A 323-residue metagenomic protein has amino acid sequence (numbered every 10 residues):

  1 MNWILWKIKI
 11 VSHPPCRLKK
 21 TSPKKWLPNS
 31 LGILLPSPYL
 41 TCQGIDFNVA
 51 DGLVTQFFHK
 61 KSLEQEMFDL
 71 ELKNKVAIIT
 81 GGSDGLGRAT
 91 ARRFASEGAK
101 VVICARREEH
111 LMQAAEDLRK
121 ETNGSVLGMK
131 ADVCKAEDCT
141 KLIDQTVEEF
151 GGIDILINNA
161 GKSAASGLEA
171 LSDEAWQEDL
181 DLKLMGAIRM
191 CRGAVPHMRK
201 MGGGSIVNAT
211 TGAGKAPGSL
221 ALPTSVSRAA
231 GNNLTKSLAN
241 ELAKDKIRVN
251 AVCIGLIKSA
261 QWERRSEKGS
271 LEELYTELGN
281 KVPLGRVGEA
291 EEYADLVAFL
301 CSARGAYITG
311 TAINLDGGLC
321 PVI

Functional and structural regions predicted by a protein language model:
D46-S62, F68, A216, A298 (+1 more regions): Short C-terminal tail/terminal secondary-structure segment of NAD(P)H-dependent dehydrogenase/reductase domains
V76, S83-D84: Conserved glycine-rich cofactor-binding loop
G167-L168, S172-L180, L274, L278: Substrate-binding pocket helix/loop in short-chain dehydrogenase/reductase
L171, P217-V226, S237, R265: Active-site loop-to-helix junction immediately N-terminal to the catalytic Tyr of the SDR YXXXK motif in Rossmann-fold
I188, R286-L315, C320: C-terminal substrate-recognition "lid" of short-chain dehydrogenase/reductases
C191, S227, T235: Active-site helix of classical SDR
P196, N240-K244, A306: Alpha-helical segment proximal to the catalytic Tyr-Lys
